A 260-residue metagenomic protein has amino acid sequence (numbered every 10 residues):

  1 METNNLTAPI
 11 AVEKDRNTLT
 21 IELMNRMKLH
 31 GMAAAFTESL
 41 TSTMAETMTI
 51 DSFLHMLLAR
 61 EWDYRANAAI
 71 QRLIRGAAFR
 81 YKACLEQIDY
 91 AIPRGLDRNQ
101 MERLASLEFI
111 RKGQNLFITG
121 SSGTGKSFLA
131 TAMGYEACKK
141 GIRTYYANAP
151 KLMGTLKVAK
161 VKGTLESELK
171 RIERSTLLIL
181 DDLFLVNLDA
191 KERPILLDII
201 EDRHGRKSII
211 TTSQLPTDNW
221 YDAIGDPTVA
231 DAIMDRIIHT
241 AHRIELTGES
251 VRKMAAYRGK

Functional and structural regions predicted by a protein language model:
M1-M32: Charged, compositionally biased N-terminal leader segments and the immediate start of the first structured element
L19-E22, E38-S42, T119, N219-W220: Short hinge/gating elements
N25, L29-Y81: Interdomain "pre-motor" coupling segment immediately N-terminal to P-loop NTPase/helicase cores
L29-M32, W62-D63, F109, L177 (+2 more regions): Generic structural signal for secondary-structure transition and capping sites
F36, R143, A147, K151-R174 (+1 more regions): Replace "adjacent to P-loop NTPase cores in ATP/GTP-dependent enzymes" with "adjacent to NTP-binding cores
E38, M56, R60, A132-E136 (+3 more regions): Short, residue-level hotspots on alpha-helical faces of the histone-fold and other alpha-helical interaction modules
A68-I118: Extended interfacial segments that mediate partner engagement and assembly in macromolecular machines
L96-R174, Y221: Conserved P-loop
